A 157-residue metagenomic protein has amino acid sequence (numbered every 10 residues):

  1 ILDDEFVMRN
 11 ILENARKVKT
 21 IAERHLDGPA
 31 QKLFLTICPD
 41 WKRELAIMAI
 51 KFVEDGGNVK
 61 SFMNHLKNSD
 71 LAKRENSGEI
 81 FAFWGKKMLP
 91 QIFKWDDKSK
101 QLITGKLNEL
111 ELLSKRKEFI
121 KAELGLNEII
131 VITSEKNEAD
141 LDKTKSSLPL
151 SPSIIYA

Functional and structural regions predicted by a protein language model:
I1-A157: Basic, alpha-helical terminal appendages of large translation-related enzymes
